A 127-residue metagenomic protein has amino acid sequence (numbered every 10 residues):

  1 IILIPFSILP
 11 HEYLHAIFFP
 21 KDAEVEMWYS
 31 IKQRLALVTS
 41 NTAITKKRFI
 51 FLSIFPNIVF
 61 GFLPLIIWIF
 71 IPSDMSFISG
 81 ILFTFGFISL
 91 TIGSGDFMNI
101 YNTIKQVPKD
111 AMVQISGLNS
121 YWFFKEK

Functional and structural regions predicted by a protein language model:
I2-P5: Transmembrane alpha-helices and immediately adjacent membrane-cytoplasm interface residues in multi-pass integral
S7-P20, P56: Active-site recognition of the HExxH zinc-binding catalytic motif
E12, E24-E26, E126: Glutamate identity and glutamate-enriched acidic tracts
L14-D22, L63, T103: Active-site-flanking alpha-helical
F19-L35: Short, charged cytosolic
I31-E126: Metalloprotease/metallohydrolase-associated module, dominated by Zn2+-dependent proteases
